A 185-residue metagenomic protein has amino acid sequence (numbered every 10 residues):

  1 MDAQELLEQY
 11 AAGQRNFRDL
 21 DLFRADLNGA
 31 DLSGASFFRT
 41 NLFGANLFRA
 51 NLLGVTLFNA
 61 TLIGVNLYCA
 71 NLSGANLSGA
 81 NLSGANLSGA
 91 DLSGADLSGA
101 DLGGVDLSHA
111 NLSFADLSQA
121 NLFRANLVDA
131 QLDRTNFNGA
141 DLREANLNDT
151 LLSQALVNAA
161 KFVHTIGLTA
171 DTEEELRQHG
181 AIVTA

Functional and structural regions predicted by a protein language model:
M1-A185: Tandem repeat scaffolds
